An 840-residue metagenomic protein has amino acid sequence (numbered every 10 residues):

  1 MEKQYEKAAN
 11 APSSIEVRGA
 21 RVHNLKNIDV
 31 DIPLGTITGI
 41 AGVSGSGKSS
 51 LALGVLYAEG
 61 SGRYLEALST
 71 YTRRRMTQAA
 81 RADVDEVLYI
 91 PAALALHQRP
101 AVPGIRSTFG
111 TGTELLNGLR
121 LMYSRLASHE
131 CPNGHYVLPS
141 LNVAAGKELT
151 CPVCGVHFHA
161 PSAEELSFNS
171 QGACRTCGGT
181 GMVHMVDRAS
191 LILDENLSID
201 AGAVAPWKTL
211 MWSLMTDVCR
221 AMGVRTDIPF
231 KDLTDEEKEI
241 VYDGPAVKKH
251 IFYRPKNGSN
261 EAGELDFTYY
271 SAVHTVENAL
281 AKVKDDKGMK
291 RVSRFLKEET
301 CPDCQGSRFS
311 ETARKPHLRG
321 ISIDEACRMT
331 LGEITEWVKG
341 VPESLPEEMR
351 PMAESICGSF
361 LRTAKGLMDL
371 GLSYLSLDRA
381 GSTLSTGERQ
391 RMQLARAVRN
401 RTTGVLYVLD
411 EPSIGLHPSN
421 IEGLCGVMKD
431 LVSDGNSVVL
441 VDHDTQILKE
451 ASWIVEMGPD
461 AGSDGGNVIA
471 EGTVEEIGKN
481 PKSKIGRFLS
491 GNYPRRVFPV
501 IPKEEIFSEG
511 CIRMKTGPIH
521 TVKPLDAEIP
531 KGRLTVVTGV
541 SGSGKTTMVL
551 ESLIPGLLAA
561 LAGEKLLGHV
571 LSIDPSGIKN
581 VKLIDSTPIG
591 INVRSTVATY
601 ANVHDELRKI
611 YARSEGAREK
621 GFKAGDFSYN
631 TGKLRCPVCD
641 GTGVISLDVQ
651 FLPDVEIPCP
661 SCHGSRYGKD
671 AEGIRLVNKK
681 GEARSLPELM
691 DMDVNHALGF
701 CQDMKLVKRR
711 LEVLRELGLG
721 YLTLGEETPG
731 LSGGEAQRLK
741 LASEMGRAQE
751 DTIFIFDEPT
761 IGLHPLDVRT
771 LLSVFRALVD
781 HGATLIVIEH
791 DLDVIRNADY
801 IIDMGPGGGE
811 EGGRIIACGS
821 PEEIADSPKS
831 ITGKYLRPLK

Functional and structural regions predicted by a protein language model:
M1-K840: Conserved phosphate-binding elements of NTP-dependent enzyme cores
